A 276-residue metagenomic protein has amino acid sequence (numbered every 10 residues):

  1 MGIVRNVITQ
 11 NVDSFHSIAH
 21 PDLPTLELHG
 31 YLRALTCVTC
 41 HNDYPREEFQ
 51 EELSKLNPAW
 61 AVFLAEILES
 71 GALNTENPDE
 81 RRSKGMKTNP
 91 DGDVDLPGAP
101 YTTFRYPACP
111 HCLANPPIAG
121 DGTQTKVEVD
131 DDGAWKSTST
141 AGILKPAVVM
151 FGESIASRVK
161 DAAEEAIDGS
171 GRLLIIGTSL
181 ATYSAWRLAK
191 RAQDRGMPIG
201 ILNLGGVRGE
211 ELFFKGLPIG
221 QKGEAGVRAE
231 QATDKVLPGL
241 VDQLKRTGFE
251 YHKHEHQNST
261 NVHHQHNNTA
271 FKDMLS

Functional and structural regions predicted by a protein language model:
M1-S276: Conserved catalytic alpha/beta core of Sir2/sirtuin-type deacylases, generalized to analogous enzyme cores that bind
